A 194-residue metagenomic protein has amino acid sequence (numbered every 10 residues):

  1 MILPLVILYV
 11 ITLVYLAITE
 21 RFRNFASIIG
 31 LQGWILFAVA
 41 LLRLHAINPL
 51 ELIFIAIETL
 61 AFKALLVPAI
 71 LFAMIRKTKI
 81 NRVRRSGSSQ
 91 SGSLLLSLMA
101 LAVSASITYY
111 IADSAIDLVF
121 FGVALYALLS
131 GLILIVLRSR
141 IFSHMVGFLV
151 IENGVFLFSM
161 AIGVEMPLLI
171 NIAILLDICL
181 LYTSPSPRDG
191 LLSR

Functional and structural regions predicted by a protein language model:
M1-L8, I55-A64, A115-Y126: Structural signature of hydrophobic alpha-helical transmembrane segments
P4, E165-L180: Loop-to-transmembrane alpha-helix initiation sites
V6-R21: N-terminal signal-anchor/start-transfer transmembrane helix
I18-I28, L134-H144: Membrane-helix interface "capping/anchor" motifs
Q32-R43, Q90-L101, L149-A161: Small-residue-rich segments of transmembrane alpha-helices in multi-pass membrane proteins, especially helix faces
A61-S106: Ordered, amphipathic secondary-structure segments that act as subunit-interaction surfaces in large macromolecular
M99-L128: Membrane-proximal helix-loop-helix units in multi-pass membrane proteins
Y182-R194: Single conserved hydrophobic/aromatic residue that forms the stacking wall/gate of nucleotide- or nucleobase-binding
